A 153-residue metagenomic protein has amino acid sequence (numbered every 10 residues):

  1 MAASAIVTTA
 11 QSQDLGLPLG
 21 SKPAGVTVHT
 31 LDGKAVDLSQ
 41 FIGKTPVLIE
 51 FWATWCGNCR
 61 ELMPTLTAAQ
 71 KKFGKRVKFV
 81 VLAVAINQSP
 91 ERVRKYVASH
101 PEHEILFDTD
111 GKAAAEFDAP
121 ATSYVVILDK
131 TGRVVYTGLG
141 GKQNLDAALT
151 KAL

Functional and structural regions predicted by a protein language model:
M1-A5: Bacterial N-terminal signal peptides
A10-S39: N-terminal "domain-start" segment that seeds a small globular fold
S39-G57: Short active-site neighborhood of thiol/selenol oxidoreductases, capturing the structured segment around
G43, K95-E102, D108-A152: Thiol/disulfide oxidoreductase modules built on the thioredoxin-like
L48-I49, F79, V125: Hydrophobic beta-strand anchors of alpha/beta hydrolase catalytic cores
T54-E61, Y124: C-type cytochrome heme c attachment motif
R60-S99, T109-E116: Structural microenvironment flanking redox-active thiols in thiol-disulfide oxidoreductases
